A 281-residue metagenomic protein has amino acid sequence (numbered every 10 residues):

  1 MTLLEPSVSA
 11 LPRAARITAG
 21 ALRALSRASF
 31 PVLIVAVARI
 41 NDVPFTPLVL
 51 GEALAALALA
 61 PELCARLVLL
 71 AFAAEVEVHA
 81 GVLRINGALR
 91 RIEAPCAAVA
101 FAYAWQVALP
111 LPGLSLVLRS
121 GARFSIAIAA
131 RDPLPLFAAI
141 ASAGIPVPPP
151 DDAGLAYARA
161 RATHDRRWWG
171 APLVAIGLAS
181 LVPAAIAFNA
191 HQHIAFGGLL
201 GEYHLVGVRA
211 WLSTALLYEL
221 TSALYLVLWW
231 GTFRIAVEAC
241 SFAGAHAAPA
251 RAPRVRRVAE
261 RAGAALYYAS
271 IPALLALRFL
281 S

Functional and structural regions predicted by a protein language model:
M1-V43, V147-A185, L200-L212, F233-V258: N-terminal membrane-targeting/pre-transmembrane regions
D42-L57, H204-T221: Hydrophobic alpha-helical transmembrane segments
L57-A100, A236-A245: Conserved beta-hairpin
A58-L59, A185, A215-R234: Generic alpha-helical transmembrane segments
N86-F124: Acidic, Ser/Thr-rich low-complexity segments on the non-lumenal side of membrane proteins
L111-A143: Canonical phosphoinositide-binding patch of PH/PH-like domains
G170-Q192, L220-L226, L266-S270: Hydrophobic alpha-helical membrane-insertion segments
S270-S281: Juxtamembrane boundary at the C-terminal end of a transmembrane helix
